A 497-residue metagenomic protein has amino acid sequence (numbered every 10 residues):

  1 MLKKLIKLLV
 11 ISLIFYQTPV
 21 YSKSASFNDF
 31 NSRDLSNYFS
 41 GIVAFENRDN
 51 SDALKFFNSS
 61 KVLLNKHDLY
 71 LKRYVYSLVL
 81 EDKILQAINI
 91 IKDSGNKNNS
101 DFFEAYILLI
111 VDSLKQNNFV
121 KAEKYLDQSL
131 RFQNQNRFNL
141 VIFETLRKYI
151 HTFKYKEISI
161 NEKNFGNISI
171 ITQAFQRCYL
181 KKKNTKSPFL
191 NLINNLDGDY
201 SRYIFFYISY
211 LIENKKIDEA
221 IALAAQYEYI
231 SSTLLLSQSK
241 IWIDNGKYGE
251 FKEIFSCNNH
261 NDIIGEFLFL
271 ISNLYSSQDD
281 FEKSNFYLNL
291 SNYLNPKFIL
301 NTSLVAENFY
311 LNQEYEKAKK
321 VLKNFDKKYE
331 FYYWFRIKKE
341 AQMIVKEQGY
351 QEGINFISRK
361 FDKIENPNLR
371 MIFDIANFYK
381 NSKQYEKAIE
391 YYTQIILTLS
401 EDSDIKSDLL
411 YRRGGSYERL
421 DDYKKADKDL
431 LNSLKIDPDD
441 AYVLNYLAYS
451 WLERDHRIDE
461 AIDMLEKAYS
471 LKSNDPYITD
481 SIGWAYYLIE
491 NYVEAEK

Functional and structural regions predicted by a protein language model:
Q17-Y74, L80, I88-N89, D101 (+1 more regions): N-terminal leader/linker segments that initiate helical-solenoid repeat arrays
R33, H67, F102, R137-L140 (+10 more regions): Residues that mark the junctions of alpha-helical repeat units in TPR/alpha-solenoid scaffolds
I42, Y76, V111, L146-Y149 (+9 more regions): Residue-level recognition of tetratricopeptide repeat
N47, E81, Q116, T152-K154 (+9 more regions): Structural motif corresponding to the intra-repeat A-B loop/turn of tetratricopeptide repeats
L54, N58, I84-K97, F119-F132 (+11 more regions): Alpha-helical repeat scaffolds
N65, N99-S100, N134, N164 (+9 more regions): Short coil turns that delineate tetratricopeptide repeat
Y70, A105, N139, S169 (+10 more regions): TPR alpha-solenoid repeat register
